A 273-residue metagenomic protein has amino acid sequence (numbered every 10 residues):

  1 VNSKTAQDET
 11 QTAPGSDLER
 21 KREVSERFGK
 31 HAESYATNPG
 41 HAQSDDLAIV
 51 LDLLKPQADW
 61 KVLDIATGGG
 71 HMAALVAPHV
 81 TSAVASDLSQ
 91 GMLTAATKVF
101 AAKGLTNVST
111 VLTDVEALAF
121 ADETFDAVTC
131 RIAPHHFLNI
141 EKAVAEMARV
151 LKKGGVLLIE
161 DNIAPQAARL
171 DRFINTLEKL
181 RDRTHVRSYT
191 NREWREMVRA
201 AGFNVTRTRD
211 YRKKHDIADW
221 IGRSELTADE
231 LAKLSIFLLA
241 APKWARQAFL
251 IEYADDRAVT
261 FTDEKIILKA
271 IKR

Functional and structural regions predicted by a protein language model:
N2-W60, H71-L75, M92-A95, V99 (+1 more regions): Conserved class I S-adenosyl-L-methionine
L63-A117: Class I SAM-dependent methyltransferase SAM/SAH-binding core
G69, T206-R273: Conserved Class I S-adenosyl-L-methionine
E116-A127: A short acidic, Gly/Pro-enriched loop at the edge of an enzyme's catalytic core that lines a small-molecule cofactor
D126-N139: A short SAM/SAH-binding and catalytic strip from SAM-dependent methyltransferases
E141-V156: A short glycine-rich, Lys/Arg-flanked "PGG" loop and its adjoining helix->strand segment in the class I
L158-L180: Conserved class I S-adenosyl-L-methionine
R187-A201: Short alpha-helix
